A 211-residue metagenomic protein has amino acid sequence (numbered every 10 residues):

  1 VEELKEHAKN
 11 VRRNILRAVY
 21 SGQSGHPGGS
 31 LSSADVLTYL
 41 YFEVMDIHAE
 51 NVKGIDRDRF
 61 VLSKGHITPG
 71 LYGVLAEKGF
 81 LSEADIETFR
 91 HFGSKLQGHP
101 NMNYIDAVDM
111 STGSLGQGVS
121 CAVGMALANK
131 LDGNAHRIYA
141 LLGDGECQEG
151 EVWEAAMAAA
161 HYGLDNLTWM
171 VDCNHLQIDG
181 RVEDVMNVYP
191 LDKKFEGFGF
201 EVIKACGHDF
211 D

Functional and structural regions predicted by a protein language model:
V1-E3: Non-catalytic, mobile gating and regulatory segments of ester bond hydrolases
K5, H91-N103, C121, M125-L127 (+2 more regions): Thiamine diphosphate
A8-S24, D172-N174: N-terminal capping segment at the start of a domain
I15-A18, S30-H161: Cofactor-binding active-site loop characterized by glycine-rich and histidine/acidic residues
V19-Q23, L75, G199-V202: Short amphipathic alpha-helical interaction patches enriched in hydrophobic/aromatic residues with interspersed Lys/Arg
S24, R59, G143, D179 (+1 more regions): Conserved short-loop catalytic and cofactor-binding motifs
